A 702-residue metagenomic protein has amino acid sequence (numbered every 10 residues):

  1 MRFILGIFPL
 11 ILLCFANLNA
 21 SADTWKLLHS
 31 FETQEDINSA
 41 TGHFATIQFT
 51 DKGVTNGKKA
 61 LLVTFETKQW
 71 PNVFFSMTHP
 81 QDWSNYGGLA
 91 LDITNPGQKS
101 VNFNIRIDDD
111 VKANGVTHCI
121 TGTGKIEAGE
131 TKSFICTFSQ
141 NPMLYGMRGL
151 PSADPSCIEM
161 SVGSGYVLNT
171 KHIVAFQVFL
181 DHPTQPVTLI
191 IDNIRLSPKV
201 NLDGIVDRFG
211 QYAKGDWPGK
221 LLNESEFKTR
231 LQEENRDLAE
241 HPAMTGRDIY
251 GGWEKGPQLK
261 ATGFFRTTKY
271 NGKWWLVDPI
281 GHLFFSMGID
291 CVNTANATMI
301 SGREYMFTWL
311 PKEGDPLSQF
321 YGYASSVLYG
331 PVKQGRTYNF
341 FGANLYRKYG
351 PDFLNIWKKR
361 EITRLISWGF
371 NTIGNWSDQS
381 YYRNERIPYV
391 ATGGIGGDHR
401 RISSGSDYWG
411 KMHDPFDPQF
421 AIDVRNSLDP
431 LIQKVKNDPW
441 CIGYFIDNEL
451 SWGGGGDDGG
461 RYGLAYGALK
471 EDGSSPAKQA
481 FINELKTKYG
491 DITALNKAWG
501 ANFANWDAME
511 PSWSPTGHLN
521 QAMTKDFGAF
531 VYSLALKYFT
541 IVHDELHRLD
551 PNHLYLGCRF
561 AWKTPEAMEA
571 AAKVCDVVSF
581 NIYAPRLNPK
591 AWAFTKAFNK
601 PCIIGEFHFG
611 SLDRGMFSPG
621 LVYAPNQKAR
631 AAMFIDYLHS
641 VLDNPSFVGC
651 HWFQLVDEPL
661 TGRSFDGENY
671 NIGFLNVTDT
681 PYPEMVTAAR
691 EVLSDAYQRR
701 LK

Functional and structural regions predicted by a protein language model:
G6-A16: Bacterial N-terminal signal peptides
A22-F44: Extracellular carbohydrate-recognition regions
F31, L91, F176-V178, D192-L196 (+1 more regions): Extracellular beta-strand elements of beta-rich domains used for carbohydrate recognition/degradation or cell-matrix
T50-P71: Short carbohydrate-recognition loop motifs
F65-Y166, Q185-I190: Extracellular ligand-binding interfaces
Q177-Q185: Short beta-strand-plus-loop segments that form exposed binding edges in beta-rich domains
H241-G342, Y349-F353: N-terminal carbohydrate-binding accessory modules
Y270-G272, D278, L283-M287, T298-I300 (+9 more regions): Active-site region of glycoside hydrolase catalytic domains
